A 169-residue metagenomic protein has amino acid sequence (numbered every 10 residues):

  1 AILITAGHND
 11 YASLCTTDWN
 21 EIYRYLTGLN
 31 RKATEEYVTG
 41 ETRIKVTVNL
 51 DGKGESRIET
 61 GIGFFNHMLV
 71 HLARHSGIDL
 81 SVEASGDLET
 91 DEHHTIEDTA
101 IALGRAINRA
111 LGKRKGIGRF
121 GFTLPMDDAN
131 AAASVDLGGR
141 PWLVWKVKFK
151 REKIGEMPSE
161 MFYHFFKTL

Functional and structural regions predicted by a protein language model:
A1-E36, T47: Asp-based, Mg2+/Mn2+-dependent phosphohydrolase catalytic module
R24-H67, H71-L169: Structural preference for solvent-exposed beta-strand-turn elements and adjacent flexible terminal/loop segments within
